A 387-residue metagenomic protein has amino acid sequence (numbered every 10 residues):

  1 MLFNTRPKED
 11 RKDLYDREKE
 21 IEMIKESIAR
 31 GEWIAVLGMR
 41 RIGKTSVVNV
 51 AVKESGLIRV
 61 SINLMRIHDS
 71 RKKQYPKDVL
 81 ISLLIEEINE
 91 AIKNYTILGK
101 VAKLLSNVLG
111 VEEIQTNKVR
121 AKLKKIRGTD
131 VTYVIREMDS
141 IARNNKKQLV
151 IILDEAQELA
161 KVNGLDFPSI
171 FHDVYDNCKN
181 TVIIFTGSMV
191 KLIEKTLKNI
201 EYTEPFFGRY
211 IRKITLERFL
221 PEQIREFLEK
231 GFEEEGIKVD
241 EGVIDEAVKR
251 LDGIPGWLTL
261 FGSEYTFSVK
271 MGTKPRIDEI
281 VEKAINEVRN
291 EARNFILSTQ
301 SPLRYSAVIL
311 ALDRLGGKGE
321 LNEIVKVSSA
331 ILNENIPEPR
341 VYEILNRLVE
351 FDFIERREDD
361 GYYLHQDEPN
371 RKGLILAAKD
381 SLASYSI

Functional and structural regions predicted by a protein language model:
M1-E54, I387: Walker A/P-loop-proximal flanking segment of P-loop NTPase domains
R30-I34, G38-I42, S46-V150, P339: P-loop NTPase nucleotide-binding core
L123-K191, I200-E201: Conserved Walker B catalytic segment
K195-K249: Helix-loop-helix "sensor" segment of P-loop NTPases
W257-S329: Winged-helix-like regulatory helical subdomains adjacent to P-loop NTPase cores
L332-F351: Short amphipathic alpha-helical interaction segments
V349-D359: A short, conserved structural fragment
E368-I387: Short, amphipathic alpha-helical interaction segments positioned at domain boundaries
